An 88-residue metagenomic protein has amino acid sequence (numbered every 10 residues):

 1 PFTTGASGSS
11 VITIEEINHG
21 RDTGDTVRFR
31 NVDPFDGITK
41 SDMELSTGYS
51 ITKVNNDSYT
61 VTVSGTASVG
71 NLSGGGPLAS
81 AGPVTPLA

Functional and structural regions predicted by a protein language model:
P1-A88: Small/polar beta-strand repeat architecture
